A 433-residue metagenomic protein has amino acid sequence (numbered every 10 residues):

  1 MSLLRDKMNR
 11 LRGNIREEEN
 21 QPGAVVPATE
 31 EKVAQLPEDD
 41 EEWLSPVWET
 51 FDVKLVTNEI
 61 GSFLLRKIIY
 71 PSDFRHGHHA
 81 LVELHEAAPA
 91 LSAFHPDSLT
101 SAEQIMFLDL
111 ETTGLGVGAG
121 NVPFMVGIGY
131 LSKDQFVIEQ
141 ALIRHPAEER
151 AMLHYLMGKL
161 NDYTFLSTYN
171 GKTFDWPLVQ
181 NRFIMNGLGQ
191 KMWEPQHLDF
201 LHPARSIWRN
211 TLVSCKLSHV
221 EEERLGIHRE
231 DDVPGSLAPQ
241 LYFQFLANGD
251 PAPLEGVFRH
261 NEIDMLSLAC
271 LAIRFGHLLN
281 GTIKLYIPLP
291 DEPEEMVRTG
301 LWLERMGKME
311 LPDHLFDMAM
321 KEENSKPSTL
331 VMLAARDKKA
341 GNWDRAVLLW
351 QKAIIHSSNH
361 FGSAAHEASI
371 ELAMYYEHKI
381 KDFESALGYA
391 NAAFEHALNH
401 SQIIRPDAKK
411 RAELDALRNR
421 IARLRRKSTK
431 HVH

Functional and structural regions predicted by a protein language model:
M1-A102: N-terminal accessory regions of nucleic-acid-interacting proteins
K133-R224: Conserved DEDDh/DEDDy metal-dependent 3′-5′ exonuclease domain
S206, L212-L289: Acidic, Mg2+-coordinating catalytic module of metal-dependent nucleases/exonucleases that use a two-metal-ion mechanism
E292, K326, A365, F383-A386 (+2 more regions): Residues that mark the junctions of alpha-helical repeat units in TPR/alpha-solenoid scaffolds
T299, M332-L333, D337, L372 (+3 more regions): Structural register within alpha-helical repeat arrays
L303, L333, D337-A340, Y376-E377 (+1 more regions): Residue at a conserved register position within TPR or TPR-like alpha-solenoid repeats
